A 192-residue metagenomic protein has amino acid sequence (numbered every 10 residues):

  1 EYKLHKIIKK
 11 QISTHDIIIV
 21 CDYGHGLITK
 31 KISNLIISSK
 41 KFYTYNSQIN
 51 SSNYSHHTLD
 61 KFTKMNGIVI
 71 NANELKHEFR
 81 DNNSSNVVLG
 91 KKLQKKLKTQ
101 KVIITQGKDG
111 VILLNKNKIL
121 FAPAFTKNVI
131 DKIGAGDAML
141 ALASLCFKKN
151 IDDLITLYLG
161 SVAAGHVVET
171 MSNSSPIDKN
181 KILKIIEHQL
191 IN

Functional and structural regions predicted by a protein language model:
E1-I7: Glycine-rich, highly charged phosphate/nucleotide-binding loops
I7-T14, C21, I28-K64, F79-N192: Conserved phosphate-binding/catalytic region of the ribokinase-like
K64-N73: Non-cysteine beta-strand/loop elements that form the S-adenosyl-L-methionine
K76: Nucleotide phosphate-binding site architecture
